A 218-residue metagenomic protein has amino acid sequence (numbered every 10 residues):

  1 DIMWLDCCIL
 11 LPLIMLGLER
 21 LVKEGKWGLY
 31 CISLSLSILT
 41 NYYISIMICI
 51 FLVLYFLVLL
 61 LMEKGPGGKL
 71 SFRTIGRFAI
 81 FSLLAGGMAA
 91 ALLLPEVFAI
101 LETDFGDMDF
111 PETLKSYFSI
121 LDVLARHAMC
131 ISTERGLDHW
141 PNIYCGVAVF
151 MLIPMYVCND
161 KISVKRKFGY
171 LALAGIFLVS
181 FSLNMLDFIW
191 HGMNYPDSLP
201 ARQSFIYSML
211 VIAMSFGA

Functional and structural regions predicted by a protein language model:
D1-M15, V22, I38-I48, H139-V149 (+1 more regions): Membrane-interface micro-motifs in multi-pass membrane enzymes
I14-G28, M62, A218: Membrane-interface transmembrane helices that cradle and orient dolichyl/undecaprenyl
M15-G17, G28-Y42, F81-G87: Membrane-interface alpha helices of multi-pass inner-membrane proteins
G17-L18, I48-L84: Perimembrane helix-loop-helix junctions
R20-L21, S35-N41, P154-K161, S180: Hydrophobic alpha-helical transmembrane segments
W27-I32, I46-C49, I75-L83, G169-A174: Hydrophobic alpha-helical transmembrane segments
Y30-C31, I44-M62, E96, M151: Transmembrane-embedded, aromatic-rich helix segments that form part of the hydrophobic channel/pocket engaging
R73-V164, G169, F177, L183-H191 (+1 more regions): Periplasmic/ER-lumenal interhelical loops and adjacent helix-loop junctions in multi-pass membrane proteins
